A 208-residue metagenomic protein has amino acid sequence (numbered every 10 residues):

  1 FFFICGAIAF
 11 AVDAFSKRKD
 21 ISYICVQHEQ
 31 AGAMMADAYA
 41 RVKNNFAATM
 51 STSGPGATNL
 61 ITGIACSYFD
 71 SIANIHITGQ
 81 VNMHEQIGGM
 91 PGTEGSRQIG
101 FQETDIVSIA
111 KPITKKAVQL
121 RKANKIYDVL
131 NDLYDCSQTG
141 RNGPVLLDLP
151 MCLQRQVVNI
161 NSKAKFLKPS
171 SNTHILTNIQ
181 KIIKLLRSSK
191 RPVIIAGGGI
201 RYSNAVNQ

Functional and structural regions predicted by a protein language model:
F1-Q208: N-terminal alpha/beta PP-like core and its mobile active-site loop of ThDP/TPP-dependent enzymes
